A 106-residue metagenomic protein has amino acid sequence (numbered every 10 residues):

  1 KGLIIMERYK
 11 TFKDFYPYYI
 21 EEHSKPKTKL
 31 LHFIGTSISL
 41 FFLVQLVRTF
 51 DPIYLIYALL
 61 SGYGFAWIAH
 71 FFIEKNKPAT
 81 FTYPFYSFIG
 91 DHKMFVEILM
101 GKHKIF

Functional and structural regions predicted by a protein language model:
K1-I5: Short, Lys/Arg-enriched N-terminal segments with co-localized hydrophobic residues within the first ~10-30 amino acids
M6-Y19, K75-F106: Membrane-proximal soluble regions of multi-pass membrane proteins
I20-H32: Short, amphipathic, aromatic/basic-enriched membrane-interface segments that mark the entry/exit of transmembrane
L30, L55-L60: Hydrophobic alpha-helical transmembrane segments
L31-Q45: Core segments of transmembrane alpha-helices that mediate helix-helix packing or line hydrophobic substrate/ligand
L43-L46, A69-H70, I98: Structural signal for membrane-spanning alpha-helices in multi-pass inner-membrane proteins, emphasizing helix cores
V44-L55: Helix-coil boundary and interhelical linker segments in multi-pass alpha-helical membrane proteins
L60-N76: Transmembrane alpha-helical segments that form the membrane-embedded catalytic/substrate-channel core of multi-pass
